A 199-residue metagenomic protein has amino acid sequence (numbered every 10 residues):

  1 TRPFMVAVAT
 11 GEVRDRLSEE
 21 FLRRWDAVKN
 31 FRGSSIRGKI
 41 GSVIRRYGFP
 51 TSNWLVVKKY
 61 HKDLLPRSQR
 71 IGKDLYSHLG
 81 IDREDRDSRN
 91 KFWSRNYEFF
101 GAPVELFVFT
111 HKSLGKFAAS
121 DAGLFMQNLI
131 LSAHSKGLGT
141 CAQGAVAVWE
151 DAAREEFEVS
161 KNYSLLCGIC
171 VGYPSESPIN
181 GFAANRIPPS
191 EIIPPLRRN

Functional and structural regions predicted by a protein language model:
T1-N199: Acidic, surface-exposed loops and disordered segments
